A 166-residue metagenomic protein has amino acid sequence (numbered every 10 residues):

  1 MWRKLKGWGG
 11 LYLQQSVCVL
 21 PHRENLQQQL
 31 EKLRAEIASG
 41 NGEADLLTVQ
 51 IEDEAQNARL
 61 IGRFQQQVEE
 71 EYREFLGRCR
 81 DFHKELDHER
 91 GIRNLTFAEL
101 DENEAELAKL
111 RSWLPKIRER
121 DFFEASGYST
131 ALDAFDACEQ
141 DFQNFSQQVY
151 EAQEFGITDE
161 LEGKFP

Functional and structural regions predicted by a protein language model:
M1-D87, L114, E119, I157 (+1 more regions): Positively charged, polar, low-complexity stretches
I51, N94-L100: Hydrophobic alpha-helical interaction segments
R90: N-terminal glycine-rich phosphate/adenylate-binding segment common to multiple enzyme folds
N103-E106: Non-catalytic terminal and connector segments of soluble metabolic enzymes
A108-P166: Glycine-rich, aromatic-bearing surface loops/beta-hairpins
